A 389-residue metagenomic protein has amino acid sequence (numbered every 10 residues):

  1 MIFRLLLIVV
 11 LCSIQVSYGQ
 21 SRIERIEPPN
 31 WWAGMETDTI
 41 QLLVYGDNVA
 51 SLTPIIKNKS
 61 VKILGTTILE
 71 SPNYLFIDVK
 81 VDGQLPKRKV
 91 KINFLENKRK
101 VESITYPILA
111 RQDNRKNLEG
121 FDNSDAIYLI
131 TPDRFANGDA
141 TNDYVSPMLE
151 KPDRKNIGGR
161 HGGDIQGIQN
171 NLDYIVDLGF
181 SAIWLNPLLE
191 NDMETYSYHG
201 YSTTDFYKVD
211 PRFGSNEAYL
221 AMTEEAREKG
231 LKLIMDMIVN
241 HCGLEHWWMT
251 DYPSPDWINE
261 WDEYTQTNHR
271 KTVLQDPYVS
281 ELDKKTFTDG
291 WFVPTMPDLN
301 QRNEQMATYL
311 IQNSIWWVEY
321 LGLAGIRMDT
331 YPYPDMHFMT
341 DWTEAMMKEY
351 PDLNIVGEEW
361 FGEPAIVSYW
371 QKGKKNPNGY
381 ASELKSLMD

Functional and structural regions predicted by a protein language model:
M1-E24: Bacterial Sec-dependent N-terminal signal peptides
Q20-S51, I108-D113: Beta-strand/beta-sandwich contexts
M35-K98: Immunoglobulin-like IPT/TIG beta-sandwich domains and homologous Ig-like subdomains
K98-R212, N216-L231, W247: N-terminal structural segment of carbohydrate-active enzymes
V145-P147, M193-D205, V239-L282, Y369-A381: Aromatic- and acidic-residue-enriched segments that line the glycan-binding/catalytic groove of carbohydrate-active
T223, H241, N313-I315, E319 (+2 more regions): Active-site-proximal helices and loops of the catalytic beta/alpha 8
M249, P255-N268, Q275-L321, Y331: Active-site-adjacent "subsite" loops/lids of carbohydrate-active enzymes
